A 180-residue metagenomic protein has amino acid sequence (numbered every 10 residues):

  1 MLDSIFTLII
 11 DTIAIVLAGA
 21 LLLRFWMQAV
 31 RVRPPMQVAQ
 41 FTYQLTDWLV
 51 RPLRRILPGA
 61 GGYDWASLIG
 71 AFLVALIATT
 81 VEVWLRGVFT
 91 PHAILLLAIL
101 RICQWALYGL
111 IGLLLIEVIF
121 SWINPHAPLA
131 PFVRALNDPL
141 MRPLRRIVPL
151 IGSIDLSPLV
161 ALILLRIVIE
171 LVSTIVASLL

Functional and structural regions predicted by a protein language model:
M1-L180: Selective transmembrane helix interface/packing segments
